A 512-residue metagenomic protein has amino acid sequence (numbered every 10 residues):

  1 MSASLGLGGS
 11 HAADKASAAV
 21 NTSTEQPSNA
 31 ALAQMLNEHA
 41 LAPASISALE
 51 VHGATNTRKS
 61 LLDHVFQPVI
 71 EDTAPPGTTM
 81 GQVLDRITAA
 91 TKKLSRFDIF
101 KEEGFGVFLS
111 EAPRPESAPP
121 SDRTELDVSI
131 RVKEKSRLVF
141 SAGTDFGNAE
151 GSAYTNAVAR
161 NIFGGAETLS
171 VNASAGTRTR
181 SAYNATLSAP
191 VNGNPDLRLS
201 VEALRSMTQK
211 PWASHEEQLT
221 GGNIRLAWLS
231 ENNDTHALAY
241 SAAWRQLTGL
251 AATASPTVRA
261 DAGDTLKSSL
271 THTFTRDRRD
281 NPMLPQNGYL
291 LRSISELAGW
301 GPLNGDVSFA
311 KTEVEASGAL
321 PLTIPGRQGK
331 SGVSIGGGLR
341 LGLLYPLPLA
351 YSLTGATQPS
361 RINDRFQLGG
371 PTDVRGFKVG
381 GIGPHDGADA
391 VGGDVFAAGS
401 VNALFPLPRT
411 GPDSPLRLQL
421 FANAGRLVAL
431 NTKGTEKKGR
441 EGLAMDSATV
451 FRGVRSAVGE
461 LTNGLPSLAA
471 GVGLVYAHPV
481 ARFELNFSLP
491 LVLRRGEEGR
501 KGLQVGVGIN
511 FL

Functional and structural regions predicted by a protein language model:
S2-E150, N156-A159, S170-V191, T220 (+6 more regions): Periplasmic polypeptide-binding modules associated with outer-membrane biogenesis and secretion
T55, F146-N148, A422, Y476-V480: A generic beta-sheet turn/junction motif
R58-S60, Q246-A252, A429-L430: Short acidic/His/Gly/Ser-rich catalytic and metal-binding motifs that mark active-site loops of diverse hydrolases
E71-P75, R137-S141, F163-T168, G301-P302 (+3 more regions): Short small-residue beta-strand/loop micro-motif enriched in glycine and branched aliphatics
I87, I99, G104-R292, R375-G376 (+3 more regions): Gram-negative/organellar outer-membrane beta-barrel architecture
T257-G263, K267-A457, V505-N510: C-terminal outer-membrane beta-barrel translocator/porin domains of Gram-negative envelope proteins and their
A397, S414-L420, P466-A470, P479-F483 (+1 more regions): A short pocket-lining beta-strand/turn micro-motif at the edge of beta-sheets
R440-L491: C-terminal structured "cap/appendage" subdomains that terminate the fold
